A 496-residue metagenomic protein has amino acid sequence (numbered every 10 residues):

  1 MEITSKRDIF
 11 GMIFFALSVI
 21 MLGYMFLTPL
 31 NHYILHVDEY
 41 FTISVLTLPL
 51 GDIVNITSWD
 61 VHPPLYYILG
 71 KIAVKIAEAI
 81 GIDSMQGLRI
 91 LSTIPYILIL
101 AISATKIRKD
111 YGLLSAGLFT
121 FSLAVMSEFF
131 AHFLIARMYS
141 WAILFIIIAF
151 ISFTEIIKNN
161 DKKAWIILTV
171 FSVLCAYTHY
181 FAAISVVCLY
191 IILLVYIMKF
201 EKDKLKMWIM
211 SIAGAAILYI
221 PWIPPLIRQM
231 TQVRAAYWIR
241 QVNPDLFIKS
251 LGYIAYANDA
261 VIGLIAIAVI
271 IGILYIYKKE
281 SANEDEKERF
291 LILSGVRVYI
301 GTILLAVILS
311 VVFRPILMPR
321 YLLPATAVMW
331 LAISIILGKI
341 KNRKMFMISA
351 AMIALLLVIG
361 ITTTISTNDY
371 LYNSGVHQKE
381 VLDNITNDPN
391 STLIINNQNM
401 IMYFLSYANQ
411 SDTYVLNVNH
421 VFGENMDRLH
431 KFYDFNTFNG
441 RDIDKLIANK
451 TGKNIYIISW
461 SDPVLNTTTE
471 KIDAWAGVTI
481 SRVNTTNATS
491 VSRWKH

Functional and structural regions predicted by a protein language model:
M1-K6: Short, Lys/Arg-rich, polar N-terminal cytosolic tail immediately upstream of the first transmembrane signal-anchor
R7-K495: Terminal, non-globular segments
